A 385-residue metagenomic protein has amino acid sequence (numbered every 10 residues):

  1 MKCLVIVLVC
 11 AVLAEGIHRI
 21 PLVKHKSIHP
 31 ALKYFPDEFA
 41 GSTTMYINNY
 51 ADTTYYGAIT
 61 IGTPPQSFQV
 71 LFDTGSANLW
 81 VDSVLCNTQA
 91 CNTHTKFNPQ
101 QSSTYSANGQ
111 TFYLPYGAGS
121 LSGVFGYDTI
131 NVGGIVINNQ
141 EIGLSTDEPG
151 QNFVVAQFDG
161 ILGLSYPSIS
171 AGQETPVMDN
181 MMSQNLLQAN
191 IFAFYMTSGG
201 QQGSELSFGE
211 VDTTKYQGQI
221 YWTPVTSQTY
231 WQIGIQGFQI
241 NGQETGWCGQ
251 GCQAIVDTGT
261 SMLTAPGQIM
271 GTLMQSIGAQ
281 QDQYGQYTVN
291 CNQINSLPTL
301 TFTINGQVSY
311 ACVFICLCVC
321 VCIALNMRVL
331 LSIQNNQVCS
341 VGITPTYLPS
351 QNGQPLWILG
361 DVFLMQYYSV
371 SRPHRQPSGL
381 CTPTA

Functional and structural regions predicted by a protein language model:
K2-T54, T384: N-terminal zymogen propeptides
C10-I28, G62-P64, L144-E148, M196-G200 (+5 more regions): Aspartic protease catalytic domain
D37-I59, P224-G242: Charged, flexible boundary elements
A40-T44, Y50-E148, N152-Q157, Y287 (+2 more regions): Signature of the N-terminal lobe/flap region of pepsin-like aspartyl proteases
Y55-Q100, I130, S145, I161-S165 (+3 more regions): Aspartyl protease active-site motif detector
V84-N87, I135-V136, S168, G199 (+3 more regions): Acidic glycine-/aspartate-rich tracts in secreted/extracellular proteins
E148, V154-N180, Q184-Y216, S227 (+1 more regions): Eukaryotic endomembrane system proteins
G203-G251, C339: Flexible, small-/acidic-enriched active-site or ligand-binding loops
